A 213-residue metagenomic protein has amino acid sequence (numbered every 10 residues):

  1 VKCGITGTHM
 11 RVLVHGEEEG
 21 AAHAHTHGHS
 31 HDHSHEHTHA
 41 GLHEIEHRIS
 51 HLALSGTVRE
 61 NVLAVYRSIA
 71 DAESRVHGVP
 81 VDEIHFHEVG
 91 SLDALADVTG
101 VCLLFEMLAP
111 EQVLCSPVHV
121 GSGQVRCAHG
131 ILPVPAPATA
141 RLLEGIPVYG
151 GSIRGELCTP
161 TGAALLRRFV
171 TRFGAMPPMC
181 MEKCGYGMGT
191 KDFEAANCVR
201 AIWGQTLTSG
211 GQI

Functional and structural regions predicted by a protein language model:
V1-V76, A136, G145-V148, I153-A163 (+1 more regions): Glycine-rich nucleotide/cofactor/substrate-binding loop typically near the N-terminus or early in the first domain
M10, D93, L166: Divalent metal-coordination and catalytic microenvironments
T38-H39, L108-P110: Polybasic, low-complexity association/targeting segments
V62, F86, V118: Residue-level "edge-of-site" marker
V79, E83: ATP-binding glycine-rich loop module of kinase domains
I84-F86, M181: Short clusters of hydrophobic/aromatic residues that line enzyme substrate/ligand-binding pockets
F86-A109: Conserved phosphate/anionic-ligand binding catalytic regions in large, soluble enzymes, centered on
P110-Q212: Mobile "lid/hinge" segments at catalytic clefts and subdomain interfaces of large enzymes
